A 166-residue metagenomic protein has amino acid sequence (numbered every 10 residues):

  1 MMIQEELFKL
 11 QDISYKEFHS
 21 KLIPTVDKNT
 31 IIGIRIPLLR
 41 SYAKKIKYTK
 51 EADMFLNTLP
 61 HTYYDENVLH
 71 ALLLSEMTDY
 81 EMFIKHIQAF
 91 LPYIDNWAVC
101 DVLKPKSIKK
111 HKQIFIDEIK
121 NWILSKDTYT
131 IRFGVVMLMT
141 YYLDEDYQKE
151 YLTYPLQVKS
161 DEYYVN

Functional and structural regions predicted by a protein language model:
M1-N166: Alpha-helical scaffold domains
